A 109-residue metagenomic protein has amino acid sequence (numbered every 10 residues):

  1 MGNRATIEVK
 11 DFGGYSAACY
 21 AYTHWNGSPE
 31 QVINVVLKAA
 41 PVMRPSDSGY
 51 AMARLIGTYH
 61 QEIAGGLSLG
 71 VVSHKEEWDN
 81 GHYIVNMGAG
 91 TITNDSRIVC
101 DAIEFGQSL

Functional and structural regions predicted by a protein language model:
M1-N3, E77: Residues that act as N-cap/strand-start positions at coil-to-secondary-structure junctions
N3-V9: Short beta-strand scaffold segments in enzyme catalytic cores
F12-A18: Short, solvent-exposed loop/turn segments that connect beta-strands within catalytic domains and beta-strand-rich
C19-Q31: Short, solvent-exposed aromatic-acidic interface loops
Q31-L37: Cysteine protease-like catalytic core of ubiquitin/ubiquitin-like
K38-L109: Low-complexity intrinsically disordered segments
